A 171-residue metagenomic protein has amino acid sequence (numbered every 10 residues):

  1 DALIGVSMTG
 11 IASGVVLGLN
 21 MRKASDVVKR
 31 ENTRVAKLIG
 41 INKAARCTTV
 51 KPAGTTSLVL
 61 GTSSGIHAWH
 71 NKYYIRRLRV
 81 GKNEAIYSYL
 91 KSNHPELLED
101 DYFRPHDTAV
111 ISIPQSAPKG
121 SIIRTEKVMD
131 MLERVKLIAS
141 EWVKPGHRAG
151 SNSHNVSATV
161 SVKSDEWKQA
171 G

Functional and structural regions predicted by a protein language model:
D1, P52, V59-G171: Catalytic alpha/beta core of large soluble enzyme barrels
L3, M8-P52: Internal maturation/activation junctions in enzymes
A45, L58-V59: Short capping micro-motif at the N-terminus of alpha-helices
